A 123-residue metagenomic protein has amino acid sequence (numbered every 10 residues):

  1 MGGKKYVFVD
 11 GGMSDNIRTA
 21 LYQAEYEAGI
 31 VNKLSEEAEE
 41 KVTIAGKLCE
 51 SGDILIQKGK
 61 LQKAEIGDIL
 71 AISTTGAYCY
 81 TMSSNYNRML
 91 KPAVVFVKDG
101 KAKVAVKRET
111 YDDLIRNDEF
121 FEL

Functional and structural regions predicted by a protein language model:
M1-L123: Charged (often Lys/Glu-rich) extended helix/loop segments that serve as interaction or gating elements
